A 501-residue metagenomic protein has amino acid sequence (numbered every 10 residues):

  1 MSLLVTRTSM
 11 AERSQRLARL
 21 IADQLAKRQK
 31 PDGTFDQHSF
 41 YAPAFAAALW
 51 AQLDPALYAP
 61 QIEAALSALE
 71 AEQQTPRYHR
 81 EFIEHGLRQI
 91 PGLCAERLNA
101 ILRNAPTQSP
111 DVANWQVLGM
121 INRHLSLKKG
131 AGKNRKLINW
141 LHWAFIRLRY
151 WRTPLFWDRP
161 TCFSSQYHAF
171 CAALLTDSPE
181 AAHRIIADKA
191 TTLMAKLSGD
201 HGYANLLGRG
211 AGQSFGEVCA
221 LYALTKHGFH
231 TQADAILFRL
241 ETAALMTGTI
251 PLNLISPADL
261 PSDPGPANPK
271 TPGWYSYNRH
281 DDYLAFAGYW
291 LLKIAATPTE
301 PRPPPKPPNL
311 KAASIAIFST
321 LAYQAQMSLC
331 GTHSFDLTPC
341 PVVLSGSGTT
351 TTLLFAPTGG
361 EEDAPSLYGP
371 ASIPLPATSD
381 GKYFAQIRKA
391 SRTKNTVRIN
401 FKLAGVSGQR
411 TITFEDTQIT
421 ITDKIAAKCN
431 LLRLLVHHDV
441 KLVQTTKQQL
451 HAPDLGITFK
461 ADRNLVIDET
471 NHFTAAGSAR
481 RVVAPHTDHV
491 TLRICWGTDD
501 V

Functional and structural regions predicted by a protein language model:
S2, K196-E469: Extended polysaccharide-engagement surfaces of secreted carbohydrate-active enzymes
S2-Q15, R19, D23: Extreme N-terminal leader/anchor segments
L3, D23-I186, S198-H201, G208-Y222: Aromatic-lined, polymer-binding surfaces characteristic of secreted/periplasmic polysaccharide-degrading enzymes
A18, A59-I62, A95-L98, A233 (+2 more regions): Short amphipathic alpha-helical segments that mediate assembly, nucleic-acid/protein binding, or membrane association
D188-T191: Type-3 copper protein
Q449, T458-V501: Beta-strand-rich recognition/accessory modules
